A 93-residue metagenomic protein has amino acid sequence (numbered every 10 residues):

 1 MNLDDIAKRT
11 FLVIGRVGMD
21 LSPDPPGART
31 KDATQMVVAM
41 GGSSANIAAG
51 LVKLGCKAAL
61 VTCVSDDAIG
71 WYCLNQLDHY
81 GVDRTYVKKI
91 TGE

Functional and structural regions predicted by a protein language model:
N2-D83: Glycine-rich phosphate/adenosyl-contacting loop at the front of the ribokinase-like
Y86-E93: A short, structured active-site edge motif that brings together acidic residues
